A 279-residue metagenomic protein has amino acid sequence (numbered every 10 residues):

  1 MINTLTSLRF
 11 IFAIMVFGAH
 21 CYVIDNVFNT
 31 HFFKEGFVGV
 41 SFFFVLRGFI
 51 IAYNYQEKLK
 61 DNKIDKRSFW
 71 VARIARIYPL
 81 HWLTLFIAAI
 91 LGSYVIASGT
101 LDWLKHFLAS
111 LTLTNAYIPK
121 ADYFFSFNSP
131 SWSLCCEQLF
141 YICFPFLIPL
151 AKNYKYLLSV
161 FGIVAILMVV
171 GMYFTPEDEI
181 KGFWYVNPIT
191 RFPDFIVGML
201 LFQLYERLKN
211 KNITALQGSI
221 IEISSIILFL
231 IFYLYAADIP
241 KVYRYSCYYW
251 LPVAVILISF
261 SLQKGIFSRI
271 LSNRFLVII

Functional and structural regions predicted by a protein language model:
I2-E57, I77-T84, K105, A109-N115 (+1 more regions): Functionally critical transmembrane alpha-helices in membrane proteins and complexes, commonly lining
I2-N3, F28-V40, D122-C136, T175-V197 (+1 more regions): Interfacial loop-to-helix transition and helix-capping segments at the boundaries of transmembrane helices
I14-Y22, I90, A116, I163-T175 (+1 more regions): Aromatic-anchored segments of alpha-helical transmembrane domains
F37-V40, F44, E57-S93, L101-S110 (+5 more regions): Transmembrane alpha-helical segments and their boundary/interface "anchor" motifs in multi-pass integral membrane
F49-E57, T84, A88, F140 (+3 more regions): Hydrophobic transmembrane alpha-helices
D61-K66, Y78, W103-L104, N153-L158 (+3 more regions): Membrane-helix interface segments
Y94, F195, I221-I279: Alpha-helical transmembrane segments of multi-pass integral membrane proteins
Q138-I166, F202-I221: Solvent-exposed interhelical
